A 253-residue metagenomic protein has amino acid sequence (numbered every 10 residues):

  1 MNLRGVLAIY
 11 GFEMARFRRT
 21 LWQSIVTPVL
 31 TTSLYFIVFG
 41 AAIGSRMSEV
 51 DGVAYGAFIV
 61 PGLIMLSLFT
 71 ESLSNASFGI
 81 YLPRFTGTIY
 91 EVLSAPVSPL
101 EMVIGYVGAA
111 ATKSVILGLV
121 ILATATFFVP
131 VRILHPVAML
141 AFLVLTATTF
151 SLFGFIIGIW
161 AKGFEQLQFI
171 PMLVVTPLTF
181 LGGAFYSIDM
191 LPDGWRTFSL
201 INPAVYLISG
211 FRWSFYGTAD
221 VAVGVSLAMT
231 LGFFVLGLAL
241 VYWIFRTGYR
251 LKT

Functional and structural regions predicted by a protein language model:
M1-V137, A141-T253: Hydrophobic transmembrane alpha-helices and immediately adjacent juxtamembrane helices of multi-pass inner-membrane
